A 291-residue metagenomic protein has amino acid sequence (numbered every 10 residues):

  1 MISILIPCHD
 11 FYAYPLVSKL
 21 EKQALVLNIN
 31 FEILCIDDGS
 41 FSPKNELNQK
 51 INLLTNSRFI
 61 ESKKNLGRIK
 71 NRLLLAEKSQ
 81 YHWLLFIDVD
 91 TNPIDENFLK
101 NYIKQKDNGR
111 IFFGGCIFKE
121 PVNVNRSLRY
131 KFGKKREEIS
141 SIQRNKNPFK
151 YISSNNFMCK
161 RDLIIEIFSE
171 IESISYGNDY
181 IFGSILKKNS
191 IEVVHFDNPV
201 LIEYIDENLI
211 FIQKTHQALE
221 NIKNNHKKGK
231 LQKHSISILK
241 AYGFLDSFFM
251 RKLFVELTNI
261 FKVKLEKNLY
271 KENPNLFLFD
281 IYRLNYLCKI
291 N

Functional and structural regions predicted by a protein language model:
D10-L25: Short, well-formed alpha-helical segments that are part of the catalytic scaffolds of diverse glycosyltransferases
C35-L47, T91-N92: A conserved acidic beta->alpha catalytic loop
S62-S79: Glycine-rich, basic loop-to-helix element that forms the pyrophosphate-binding segment of sugar-nucleotide handling
L84: Short aromatic/hydrophobic "clamp" motif used to bind/position activated sugar donors
E96-S127: Conserved donor NDP-sugar-binding/catalytic core segment of glycosyltransferases
Y130-F149: Short, flexible, basic/aromatic active-site loop/helix in glycosyltransferases
S175-F182: Acidic donor-binding loop at a coil-to-helix junction in glycosyltransferase catalytic cores that engages
Q217-N221, S235-N291: Non-catalytic, C-terminal membrane-associated alpha-helical segments of glycosyltransferases
